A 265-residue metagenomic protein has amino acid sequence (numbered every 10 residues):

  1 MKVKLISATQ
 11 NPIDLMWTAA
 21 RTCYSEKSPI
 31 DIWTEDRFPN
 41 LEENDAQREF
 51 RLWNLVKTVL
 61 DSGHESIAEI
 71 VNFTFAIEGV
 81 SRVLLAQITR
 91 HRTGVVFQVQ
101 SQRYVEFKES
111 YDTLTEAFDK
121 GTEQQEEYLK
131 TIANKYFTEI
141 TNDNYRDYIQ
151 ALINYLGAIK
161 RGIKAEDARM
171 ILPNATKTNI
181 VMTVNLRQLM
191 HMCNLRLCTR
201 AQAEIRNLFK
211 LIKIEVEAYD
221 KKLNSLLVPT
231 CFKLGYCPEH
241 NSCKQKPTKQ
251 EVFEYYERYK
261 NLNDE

Functional and structural regions predicted by a protein language model:
M1-E265: Family-specific signature for flavin-dependent thymidylate synthase
